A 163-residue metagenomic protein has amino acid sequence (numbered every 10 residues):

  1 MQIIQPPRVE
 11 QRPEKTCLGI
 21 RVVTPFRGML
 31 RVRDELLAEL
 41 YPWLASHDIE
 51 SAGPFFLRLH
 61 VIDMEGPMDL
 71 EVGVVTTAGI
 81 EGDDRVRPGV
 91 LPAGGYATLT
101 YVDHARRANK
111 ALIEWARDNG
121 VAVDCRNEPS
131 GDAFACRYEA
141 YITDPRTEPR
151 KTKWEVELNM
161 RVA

Functional and structural regions predicted by a protein language model:
M1-A163: A solvent-exposed interaction/effector surface
